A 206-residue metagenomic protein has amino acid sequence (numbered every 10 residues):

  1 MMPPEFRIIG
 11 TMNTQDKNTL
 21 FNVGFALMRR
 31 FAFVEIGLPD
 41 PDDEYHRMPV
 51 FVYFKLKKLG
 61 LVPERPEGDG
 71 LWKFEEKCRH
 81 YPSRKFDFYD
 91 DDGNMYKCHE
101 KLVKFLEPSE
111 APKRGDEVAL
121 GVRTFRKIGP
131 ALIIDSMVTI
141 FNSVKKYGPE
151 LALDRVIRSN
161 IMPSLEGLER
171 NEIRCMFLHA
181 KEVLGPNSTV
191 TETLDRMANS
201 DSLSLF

Functional and structural regions predicted by a protein language model:
M1-F206: C-terminal regulatory/interaction module of P-loop NTP-utilizing enzymes
